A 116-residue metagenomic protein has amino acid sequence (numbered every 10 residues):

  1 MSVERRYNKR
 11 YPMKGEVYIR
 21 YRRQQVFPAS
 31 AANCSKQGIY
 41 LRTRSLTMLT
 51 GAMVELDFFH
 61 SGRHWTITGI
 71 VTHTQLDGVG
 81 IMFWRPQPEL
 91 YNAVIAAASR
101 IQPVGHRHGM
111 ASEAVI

Functional and structural regions predicted by a protein language model:
M1-I116: Structured alpha-helical
